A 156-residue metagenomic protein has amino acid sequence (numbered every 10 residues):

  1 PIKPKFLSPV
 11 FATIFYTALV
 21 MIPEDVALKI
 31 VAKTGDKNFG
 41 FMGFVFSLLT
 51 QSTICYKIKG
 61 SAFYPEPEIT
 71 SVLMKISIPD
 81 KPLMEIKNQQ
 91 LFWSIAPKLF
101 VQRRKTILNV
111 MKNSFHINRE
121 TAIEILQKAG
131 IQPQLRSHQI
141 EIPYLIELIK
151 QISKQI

Functional and structural regions predicted by a protein language model:
P1-L135, E147-I156: Class I S-adenosyl-L-methionine
H138: Conserved phosphate/pyrophosphate-binding and hydrolysis machinery centered on Walker-type P-loop NTPases, extending
Y144: Ca2+-coordinating acidic residues in Ca2+-binding motifs
